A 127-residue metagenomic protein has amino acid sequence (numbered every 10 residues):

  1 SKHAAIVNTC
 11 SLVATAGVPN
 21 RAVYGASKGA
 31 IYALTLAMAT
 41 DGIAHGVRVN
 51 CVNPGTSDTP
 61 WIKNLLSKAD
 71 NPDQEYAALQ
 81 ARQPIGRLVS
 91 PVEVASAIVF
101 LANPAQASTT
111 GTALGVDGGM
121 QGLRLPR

Functional and structural regions predicted by a protein language model:
S11: Residue(s) in the substrate-gating loop at a strand-loop-helix junction that position the organic substrate next
A16, I98-V99, T110-R127: Short C-terminal tail/terminal secondary-structure segment of NAD(P)H-dependent dehydrogenase/reductase domains
G17-R21, I43, L125: Active-site "substrate specificity/gating" loop of NAD(P)-dependent dehydrogenases, especially the short-chain
S27, T35: Active-site helix of classical SDR
T40-A44, A107: Alpha-helical segment proximal to the catalytic Tyr-Lys
P54-N64: Short, flexible catalytic-loop segment of classical short-chain dehydrogenase/reductase
Q83-V94: A conserved structural motif in NAD(P)-dependent oxidoreductases
V94-A95, L101: Non-catalytic, hydrophobic alpha-helical segments
